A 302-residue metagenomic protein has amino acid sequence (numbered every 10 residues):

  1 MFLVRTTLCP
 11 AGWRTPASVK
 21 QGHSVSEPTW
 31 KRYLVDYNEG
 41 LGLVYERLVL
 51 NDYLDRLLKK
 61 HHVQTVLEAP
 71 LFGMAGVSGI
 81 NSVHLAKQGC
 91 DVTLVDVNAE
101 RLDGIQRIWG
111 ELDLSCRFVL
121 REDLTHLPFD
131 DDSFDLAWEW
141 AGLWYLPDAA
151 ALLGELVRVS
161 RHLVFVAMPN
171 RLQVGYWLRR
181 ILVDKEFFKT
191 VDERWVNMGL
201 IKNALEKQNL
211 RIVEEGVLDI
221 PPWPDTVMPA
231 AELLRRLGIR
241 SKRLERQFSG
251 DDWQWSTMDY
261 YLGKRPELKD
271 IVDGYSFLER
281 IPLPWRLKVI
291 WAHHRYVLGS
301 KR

Functional and structural regions predicted by a protein language model:
M1-N38: N-terminal, positively charged/glycine-rich alpha-helical extensions of SAM-dependent methyltransferases
L43-T65, I80, H84: Conserved alpha-helix/loop element of class I SAM-dependent methyltransferases that forms part of the SAM/SAH-binding
T65-H126: Class I SAM-dependent methyltransferase SAM/SAH-binding core
D135-P147: A short SAM/SAH-binding and catalytic strip from SAM-dependent methyltransferases
A150-F165: A short glycine-rich, Lys/Arg-flanked "PGG" loop and its adjoining helix->strand segment in the class I
H162-W195: Conserved class I S-adenosyl-L-methionine
D192-E215: Short alpha-helix
R211-G263: Conserved catalytic loop of SAM-dependent methyltransferase domains
